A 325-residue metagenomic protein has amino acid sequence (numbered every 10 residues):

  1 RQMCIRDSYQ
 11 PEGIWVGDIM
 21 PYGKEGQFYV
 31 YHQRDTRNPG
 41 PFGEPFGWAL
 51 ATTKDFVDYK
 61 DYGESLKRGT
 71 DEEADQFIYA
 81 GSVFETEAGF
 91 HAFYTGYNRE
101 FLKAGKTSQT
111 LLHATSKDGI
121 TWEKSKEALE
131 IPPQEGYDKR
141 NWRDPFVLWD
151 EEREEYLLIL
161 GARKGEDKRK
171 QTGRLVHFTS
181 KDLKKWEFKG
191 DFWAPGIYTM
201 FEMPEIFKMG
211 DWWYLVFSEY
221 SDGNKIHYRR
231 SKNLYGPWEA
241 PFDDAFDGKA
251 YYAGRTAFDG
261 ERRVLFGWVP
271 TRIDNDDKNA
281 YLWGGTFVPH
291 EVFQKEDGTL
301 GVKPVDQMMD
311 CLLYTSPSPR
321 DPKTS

Functional and structural regions predicted by a protein language model:
R1-D7, Y314-R320: Conserved small/polar residues in nucleotide/adenosyl-binding loops
R6-S8, F56-T70, G119-E135, L183-I197 (+1 more regions): Blade-edge beta-strand/turn elements of extracellular beta-propeller and related beta-sheet repeat scaffolds
G17-P41, Y62-G63, Y79-A104, L111-H113 (+5 more regions): Hydrophobic core segments of beta-strands in well-ordered, beta-rich domains
A49-T53, T110-D118, R174-K181, H227-N233 (+1 more regions): Beta-propeller blade signature
L50, F56, K60-T86: Blade-loop segments of beta-propeller domains
E202, Y252-G254: Repeated scaffold domains used in trafficking and secretory/extracellular systems, primarily beta-propellers
N233, A240, D247-K249, F258-R262 (+1 more regions): Beta-rich accessory regions
